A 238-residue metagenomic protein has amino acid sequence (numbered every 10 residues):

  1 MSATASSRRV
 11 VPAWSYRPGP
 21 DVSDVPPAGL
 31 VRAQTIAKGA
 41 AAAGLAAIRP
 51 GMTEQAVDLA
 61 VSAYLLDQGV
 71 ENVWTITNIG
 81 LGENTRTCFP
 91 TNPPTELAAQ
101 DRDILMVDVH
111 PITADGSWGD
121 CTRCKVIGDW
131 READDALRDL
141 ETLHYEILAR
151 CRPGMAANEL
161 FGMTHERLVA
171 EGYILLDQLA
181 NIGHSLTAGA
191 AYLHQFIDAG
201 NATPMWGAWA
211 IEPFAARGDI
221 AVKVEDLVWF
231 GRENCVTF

Functional and structural regions predicted by a protein language model:
M1-F238: Active-site neighborhoods and metal-handling regions in enzymes and metal-associated proteins
